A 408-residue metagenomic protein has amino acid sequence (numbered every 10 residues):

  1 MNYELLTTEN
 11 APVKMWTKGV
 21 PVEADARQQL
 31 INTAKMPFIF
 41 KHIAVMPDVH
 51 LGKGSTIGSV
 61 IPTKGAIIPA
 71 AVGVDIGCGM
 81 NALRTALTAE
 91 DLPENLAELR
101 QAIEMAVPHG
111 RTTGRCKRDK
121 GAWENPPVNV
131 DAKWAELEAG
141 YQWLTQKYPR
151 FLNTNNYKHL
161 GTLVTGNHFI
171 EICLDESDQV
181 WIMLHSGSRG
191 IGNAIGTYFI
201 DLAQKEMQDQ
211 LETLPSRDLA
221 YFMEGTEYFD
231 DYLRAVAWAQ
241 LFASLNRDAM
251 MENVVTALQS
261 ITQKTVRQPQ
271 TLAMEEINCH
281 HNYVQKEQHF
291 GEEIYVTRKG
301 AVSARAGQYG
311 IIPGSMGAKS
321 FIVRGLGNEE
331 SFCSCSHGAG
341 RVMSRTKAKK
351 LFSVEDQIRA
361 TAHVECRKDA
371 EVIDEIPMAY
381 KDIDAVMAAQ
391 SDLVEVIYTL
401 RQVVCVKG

Functional and structural regions predicted by a protein language model:
N2-Q29, F38-I43, L51-I57, I61 (+4 more regions): Domain-length cofactor-binding catalytic modules of enzymes
A34: Beta-strand elements of modular eukaryotic interaction domains
I67, G77-W123: Active-site-surrounding "flap" and adjacent substrate/cofactor-binding loops of secreted or lumenal enzymes, prototyped
D75-I76, S186: Catalytic palm active-site di-aspartate
